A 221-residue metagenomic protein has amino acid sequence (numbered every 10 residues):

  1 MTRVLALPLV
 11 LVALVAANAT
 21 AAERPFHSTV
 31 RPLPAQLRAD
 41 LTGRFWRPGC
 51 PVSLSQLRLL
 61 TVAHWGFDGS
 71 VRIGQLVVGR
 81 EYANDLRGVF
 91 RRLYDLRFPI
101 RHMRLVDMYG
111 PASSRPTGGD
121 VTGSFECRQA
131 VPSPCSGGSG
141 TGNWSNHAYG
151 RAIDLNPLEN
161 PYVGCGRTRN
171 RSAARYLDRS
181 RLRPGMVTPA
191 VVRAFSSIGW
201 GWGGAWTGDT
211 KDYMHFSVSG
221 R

Functional and structural regions predicted by a protein language model:
M1-A22: Secretory targeting and sorting signals
A21-S70: N-terminal module-boundary/linker segments of secreted carbohydrate-active enzymes
L41-P48, V71-R80, L86, C135-G140: N-terminal post-signal-peptidase region of extra-cytosolic proteins
V52-D120: Active-site acidic/histidine clusters and adjacent loop/turn architecture that either coordinate catalytic ions
V62, F125, I153-L155: Long, contiguous hydrophobic alpha-helical segments, chiefly transmembrane helices and signal peptides
W65, G88-P99, R128, L158-P161 (+1 more regions): Structured segments of extracytoplasmic/periplasmic soluble domains in secreted or envelope-associated proteins
R104-A148, N160-Y162: Active-site-adjacent loop/helix surface patches within enzyme catalytic domains that shape the substrate-binding cleft
G137-R221: Catalytic cores and adjacent binding grooves of peptidoglycan-active enzymes
